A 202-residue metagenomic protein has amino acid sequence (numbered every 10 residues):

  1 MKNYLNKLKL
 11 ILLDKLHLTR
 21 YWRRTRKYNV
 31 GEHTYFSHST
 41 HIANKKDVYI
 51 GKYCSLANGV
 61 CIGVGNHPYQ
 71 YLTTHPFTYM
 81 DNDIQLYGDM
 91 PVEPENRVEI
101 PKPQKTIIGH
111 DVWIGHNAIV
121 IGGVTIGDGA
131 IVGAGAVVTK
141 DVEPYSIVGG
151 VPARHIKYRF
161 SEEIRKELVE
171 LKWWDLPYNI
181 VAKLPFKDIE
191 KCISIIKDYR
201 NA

Functional and structural regions predicted by a protein language model:
M1-R26: Membrane-proximal basic amphipathic "stem/tether" segments
R20-D47: N-terminal leader/capping segments at the start of a protein or of a new domain
S37-V124, V151: Flexible, glycine/small-residue-enriched loop-and-beta-strand segment within the central core of proteins
A118-G127, A136-K140: Beta-rich strand-turn-strand
V132, G150: Conserved G/P- and acidic residue-centered "switch" motifs that form tight phosphate/ATP-binding loops in soluble
K172-K191: Leloir-type glycosyltransferase catalytic cores
D188-A202: C-terminal amphipathic helix plus adjacent low-complexity, charged tail appended to glycosyltransferase catalytic
